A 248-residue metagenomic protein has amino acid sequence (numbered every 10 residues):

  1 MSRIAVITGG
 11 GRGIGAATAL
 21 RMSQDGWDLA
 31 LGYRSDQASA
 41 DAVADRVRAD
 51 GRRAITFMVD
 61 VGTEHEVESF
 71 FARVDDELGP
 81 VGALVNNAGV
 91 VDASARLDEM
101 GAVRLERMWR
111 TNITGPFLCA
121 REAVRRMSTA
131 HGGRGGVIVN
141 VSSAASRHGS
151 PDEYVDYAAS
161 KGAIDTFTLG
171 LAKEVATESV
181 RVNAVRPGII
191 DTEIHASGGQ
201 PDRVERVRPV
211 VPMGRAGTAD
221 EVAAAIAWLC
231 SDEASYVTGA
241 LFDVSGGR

Functional and structural regions predicted by a protein language model:
G11-R12: Conserved glycine-rich cofactor-binding loop
W27-A42: Conserved glycine-rich Rossmann-like NAD(P)H-binding loop of the short-chain dehydrogenase/reductase
S69-D76, A95-E99, V103-R110, D202 (+1 more regions): Active-site Tyr-X3-Lys motif and surrounding loop/helix of classical short-chain dehydrogenase/reductase
V90, G133, V139-A163, T168-T177 (+1 more regions): Catalytic loop of short-chain dehydrogenase/reductase
D98-F117, V139, Y157, I164 (+1 more regions): Catalytic Tyr-X3-Lys loop
A120-R121, L169: A short, exposed helix-loop element centered on a Lys and neighboring polar residues
R125, K173-T177, S235: Alpha-helical segment proximal to the catalytic Tyr-Lys
R215-V244: C-terminal substrate-recognition "lid" of short-chain dehydrogenase/reductases
